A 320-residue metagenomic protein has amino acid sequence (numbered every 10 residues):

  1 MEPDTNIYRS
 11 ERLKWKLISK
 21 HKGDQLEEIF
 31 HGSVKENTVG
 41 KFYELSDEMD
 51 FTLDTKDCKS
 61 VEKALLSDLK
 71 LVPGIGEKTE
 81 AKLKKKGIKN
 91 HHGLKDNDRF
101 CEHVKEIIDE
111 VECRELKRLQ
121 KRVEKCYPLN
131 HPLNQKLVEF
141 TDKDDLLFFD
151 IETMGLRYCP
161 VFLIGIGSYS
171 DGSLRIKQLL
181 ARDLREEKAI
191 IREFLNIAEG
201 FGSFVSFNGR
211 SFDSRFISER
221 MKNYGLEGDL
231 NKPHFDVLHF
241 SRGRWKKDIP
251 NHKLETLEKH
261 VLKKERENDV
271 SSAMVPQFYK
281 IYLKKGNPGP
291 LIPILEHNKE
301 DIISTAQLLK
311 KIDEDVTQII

Functional and structural regions predicted by a protein language model:
M1-K143: N-terminal accessory regions of nucleic-acid-interacting proteins
D98-C101, F235-L238, V275-Y279: Short, conserved phosphate-binding/catalytic loop or strand-edge motifs used in phosphoryl-/nucleotidyl-transfer
N134-V138, I151-G155, E193: Catalytic micro-motifs at enzyme active sites that drive phosphoryl/nucleotidyl and oxygen chemistry
D144-M154, N298: Two-metal-ion RNase H-like nuclease active-site motif
D150-E152, D213, D236, D301: Acidic active-site catalytic centers that drive phospho-/nucleotidyl reactions and related ester hydrolyses
R157-L163: Short, flexible loop/turn motifs enriched in small residues
I166-V261: Conserved DEDDh/DEDDy metal-dependent 3′-5′ exonuclease domain
L254-I320: Acidic, Mg2+-coordinating catalytic module of metal-dependent nucleases/exonucleases that use a two-metal-ion mechanism
